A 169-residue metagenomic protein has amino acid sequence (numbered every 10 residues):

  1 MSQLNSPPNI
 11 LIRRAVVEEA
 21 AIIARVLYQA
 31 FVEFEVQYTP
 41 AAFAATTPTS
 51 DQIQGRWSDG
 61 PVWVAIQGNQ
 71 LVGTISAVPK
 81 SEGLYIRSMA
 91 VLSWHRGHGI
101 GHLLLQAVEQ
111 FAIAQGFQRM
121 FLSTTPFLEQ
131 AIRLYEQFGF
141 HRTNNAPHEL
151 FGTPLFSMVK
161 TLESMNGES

Functional and structural regions predicted by a protein language model:
M1-I10, S164-S169: Short, low-complexity, intrinsically disordered N-terminal peptides in bacterial proteins
S6, H98-G99, L122, G152: Non-catalytic, surface-exposed connector residues within folded enzymatic/regulatory domains
I10, R14-W94, L105-A107, F111 (+2 more regions): Acetyl-CoA-dependent GNAT
Q54, Q118-S169: C-terminal "cap" of GNAT-fold acetyltransferases
Q70, L92-Q106, I113-Q115, P126-R133 (+1 more regions): Conserved glycine-rich acetyl-CoA-binding loop
A77, L103-L105, M120, F156: Short, electropositive, low-hydrophobicity segments enriched in small/polar residues
L84, H98, F156: Glycine-centered loop/turn positions within well-structured domains that cap or flank conserved ligand/cofactor-binding
